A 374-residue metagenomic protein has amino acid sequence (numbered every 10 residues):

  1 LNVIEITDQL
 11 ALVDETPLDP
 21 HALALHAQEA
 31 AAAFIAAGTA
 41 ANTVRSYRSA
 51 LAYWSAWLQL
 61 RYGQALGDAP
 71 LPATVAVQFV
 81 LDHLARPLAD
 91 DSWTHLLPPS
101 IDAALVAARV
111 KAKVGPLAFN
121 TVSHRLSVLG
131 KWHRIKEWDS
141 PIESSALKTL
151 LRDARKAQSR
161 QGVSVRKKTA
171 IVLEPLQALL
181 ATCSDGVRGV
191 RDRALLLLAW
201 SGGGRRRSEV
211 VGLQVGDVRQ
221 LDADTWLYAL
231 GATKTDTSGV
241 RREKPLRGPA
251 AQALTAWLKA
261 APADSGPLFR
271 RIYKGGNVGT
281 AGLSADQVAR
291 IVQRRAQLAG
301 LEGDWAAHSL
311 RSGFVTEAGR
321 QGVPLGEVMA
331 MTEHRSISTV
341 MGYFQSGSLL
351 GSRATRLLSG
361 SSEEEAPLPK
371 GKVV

Functional and structural regions predicted by a protein language model:
L1-D14, L358-V374: C-terminal secondary-structure termini that scaffold catalytic or DNA-interacting sites
N2-I35: N-terminal DNA-binding module of tyrosine recombinases/phage integrases
Q28-N42, A52-V163, T182-D185: N-terminal core-binding DNA-recognition domain of tyrosine recombinases/integrases
L173-R207: Basic, Lys/Arg- and aromatic-enriched nucleic-acid-binding interface segment
L197, S309-R335: C-terminal catalytic core of tyrosine-transesterase DNA break-rejoin enzymes
A199-D224, G279, G326-A330: Short, charged phosphate-coordinating catalytic segments
L221-V278, D286-Q287, I291, R295: Basic, alpha-helical nucleic-acid-contacting "clamp/cap" segments
T332-L357: Catalytic-site neighborhood detector that most strongly recognizes the C-terminal catalytic loop/helix of tyrosine
